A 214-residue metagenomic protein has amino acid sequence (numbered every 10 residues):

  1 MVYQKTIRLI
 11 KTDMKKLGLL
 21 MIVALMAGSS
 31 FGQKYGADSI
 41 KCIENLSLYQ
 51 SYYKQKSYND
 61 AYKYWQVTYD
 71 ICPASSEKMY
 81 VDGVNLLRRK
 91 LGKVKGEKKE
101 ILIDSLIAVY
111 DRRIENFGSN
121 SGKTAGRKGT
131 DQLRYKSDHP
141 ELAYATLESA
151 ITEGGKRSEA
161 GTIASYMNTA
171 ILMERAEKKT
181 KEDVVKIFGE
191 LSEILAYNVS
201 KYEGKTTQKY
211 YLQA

Functional and structural regions predicted by a protein language model:
M1-D38, V84: Bacterial Sec-dependent N-terminal signal peptides
K34-A214: Preference for long, solvent-exposed alpha-helical segments and helix-linker "stalks"
